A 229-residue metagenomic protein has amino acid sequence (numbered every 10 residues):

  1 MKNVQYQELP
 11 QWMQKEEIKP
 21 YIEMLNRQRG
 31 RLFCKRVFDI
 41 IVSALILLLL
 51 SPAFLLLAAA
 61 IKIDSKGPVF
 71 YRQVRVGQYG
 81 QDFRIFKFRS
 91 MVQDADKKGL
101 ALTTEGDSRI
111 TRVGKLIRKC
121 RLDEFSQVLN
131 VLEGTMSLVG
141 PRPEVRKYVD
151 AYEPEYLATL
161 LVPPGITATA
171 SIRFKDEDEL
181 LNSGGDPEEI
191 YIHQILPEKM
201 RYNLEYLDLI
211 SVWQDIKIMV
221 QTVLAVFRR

Functional and structural regions predicted by a protein language model:
K2-V4, L161-R229: C-terminal terminal-structure detector
N3-Y6, P10, E16-E17, I22-A95 (+1 more regions): A hydrophobic, helix-centered structural microdomain
Q7-Q14, Y71-R109, A170-L196: Short, glycine-rich, amphipathic interfacial segments at transmembrane boundaries or analogous
N26, G30, G106-R109, P141 (+4 more regions): Residue-level signature of the cytosolic catalytic core of signaling kinases
L57, L100, V139-P141, R146-K147 (+1 more regions): Short, hydrophobic secondary-structure boundary micro-motifs
T104-T169, K217: A short, structured surface patch at a secondary-structure boundary
